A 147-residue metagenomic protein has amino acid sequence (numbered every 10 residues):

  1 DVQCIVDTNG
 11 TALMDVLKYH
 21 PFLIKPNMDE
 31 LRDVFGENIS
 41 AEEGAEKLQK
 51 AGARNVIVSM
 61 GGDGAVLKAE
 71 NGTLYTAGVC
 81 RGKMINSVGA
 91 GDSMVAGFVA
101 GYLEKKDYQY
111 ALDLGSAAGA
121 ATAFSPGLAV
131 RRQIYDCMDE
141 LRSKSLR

Functional and structural regions predicted by a protein language model:
D1-E42: Conserved beta-alpha-beta core of the PfkB/ribokinase-like small-molecule kinase fold
M14, A41-R147: Conserved phosphate-binding/catalytic region of the ribokinase-like
